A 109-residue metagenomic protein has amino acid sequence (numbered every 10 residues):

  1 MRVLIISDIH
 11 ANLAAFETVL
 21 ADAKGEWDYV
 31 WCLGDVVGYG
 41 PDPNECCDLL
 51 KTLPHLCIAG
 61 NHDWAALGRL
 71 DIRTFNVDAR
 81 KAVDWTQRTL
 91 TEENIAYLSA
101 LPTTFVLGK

Functional and structural regions predicted by a protein language model:
M1-H55, R73: N-terminal active-site segment of His-dependent metallophosphoesterases
C46, T52-G108: Active-site neighborhood of divalent metal-dependent phosphoester bond hydrolases
